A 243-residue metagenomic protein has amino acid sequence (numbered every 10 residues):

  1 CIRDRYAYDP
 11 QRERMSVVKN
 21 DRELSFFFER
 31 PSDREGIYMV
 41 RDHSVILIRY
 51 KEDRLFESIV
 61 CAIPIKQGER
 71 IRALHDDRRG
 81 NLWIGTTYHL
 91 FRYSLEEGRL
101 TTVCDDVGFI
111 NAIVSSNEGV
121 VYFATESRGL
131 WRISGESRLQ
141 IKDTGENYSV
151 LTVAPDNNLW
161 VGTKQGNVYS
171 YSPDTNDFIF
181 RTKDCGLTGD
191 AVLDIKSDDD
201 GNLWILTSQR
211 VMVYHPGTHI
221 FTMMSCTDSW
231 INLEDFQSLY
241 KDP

Functional and structural regions predicted by a protein language model:
C1-P243: Carboxylate-rich, polar loop motifs that coordinate divalent cations or form catalytic acidic clusters
